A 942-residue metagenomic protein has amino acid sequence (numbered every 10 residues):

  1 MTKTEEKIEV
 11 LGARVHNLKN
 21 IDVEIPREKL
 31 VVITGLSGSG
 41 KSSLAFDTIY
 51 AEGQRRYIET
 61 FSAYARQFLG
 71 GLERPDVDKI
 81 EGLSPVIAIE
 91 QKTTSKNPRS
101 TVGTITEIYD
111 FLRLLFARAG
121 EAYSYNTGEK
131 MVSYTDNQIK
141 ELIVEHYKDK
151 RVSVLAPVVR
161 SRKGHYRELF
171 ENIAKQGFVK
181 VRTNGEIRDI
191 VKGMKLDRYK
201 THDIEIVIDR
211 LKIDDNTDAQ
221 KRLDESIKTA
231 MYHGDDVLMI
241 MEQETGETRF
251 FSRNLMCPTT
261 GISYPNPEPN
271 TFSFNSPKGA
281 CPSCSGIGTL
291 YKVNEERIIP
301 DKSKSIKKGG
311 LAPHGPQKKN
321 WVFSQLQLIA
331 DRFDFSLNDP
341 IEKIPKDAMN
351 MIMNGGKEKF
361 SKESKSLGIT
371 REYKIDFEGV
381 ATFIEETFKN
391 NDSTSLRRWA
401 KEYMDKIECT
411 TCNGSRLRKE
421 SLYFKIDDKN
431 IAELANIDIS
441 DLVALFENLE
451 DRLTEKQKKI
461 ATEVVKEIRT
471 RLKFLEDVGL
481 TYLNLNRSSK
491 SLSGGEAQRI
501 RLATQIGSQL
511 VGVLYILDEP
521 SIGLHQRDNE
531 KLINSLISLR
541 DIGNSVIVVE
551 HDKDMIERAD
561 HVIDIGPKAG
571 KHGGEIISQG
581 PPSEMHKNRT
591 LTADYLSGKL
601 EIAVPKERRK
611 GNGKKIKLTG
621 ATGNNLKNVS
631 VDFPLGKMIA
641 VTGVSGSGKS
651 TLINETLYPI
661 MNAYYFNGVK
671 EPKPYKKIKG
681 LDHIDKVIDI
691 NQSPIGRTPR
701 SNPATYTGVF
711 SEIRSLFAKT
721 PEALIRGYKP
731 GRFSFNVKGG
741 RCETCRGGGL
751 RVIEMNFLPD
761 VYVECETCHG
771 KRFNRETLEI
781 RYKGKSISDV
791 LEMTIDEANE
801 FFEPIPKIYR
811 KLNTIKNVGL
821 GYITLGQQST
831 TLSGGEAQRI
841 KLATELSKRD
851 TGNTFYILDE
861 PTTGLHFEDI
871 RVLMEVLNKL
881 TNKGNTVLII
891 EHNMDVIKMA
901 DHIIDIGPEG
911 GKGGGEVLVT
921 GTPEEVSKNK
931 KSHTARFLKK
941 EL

Functional and structural regions predicted by a protein language model:
M1-L942: Conserved phosphate-binding elements of NTP-dependent enzyme cores
